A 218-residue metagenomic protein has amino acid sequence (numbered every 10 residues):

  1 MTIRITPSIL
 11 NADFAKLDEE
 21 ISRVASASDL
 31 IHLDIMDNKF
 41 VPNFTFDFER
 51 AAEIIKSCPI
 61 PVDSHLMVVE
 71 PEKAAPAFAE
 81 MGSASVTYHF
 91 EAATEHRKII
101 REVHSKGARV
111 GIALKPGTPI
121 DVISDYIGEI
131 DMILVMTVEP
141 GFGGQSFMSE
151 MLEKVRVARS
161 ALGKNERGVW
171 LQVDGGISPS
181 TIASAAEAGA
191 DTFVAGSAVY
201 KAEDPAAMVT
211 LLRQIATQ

Functional and structural regions predicted by a protein language model:
M1-T87, A92-E95, V110, I123-I130 (+5 more regions): Conserved N-terminal beta1-alpha1 strand-loop-helix module at the mouth
R4, A113, L134-T137, Q172 (+1 more regions): Conserved beta-strand segments that form the floor/walls of ligand-binding pockets within enzyme and binding domains
V41, F142-Q145: A generic structural signal for short coil/turn motifs at secondary-structure boundaries
K98-I99, S105-A108: Short acidic, glycine/proline-enriched helix-loop-strand junctions
R109-A113, G117: Internal catalytic-core helix/loop-beta-alpha segment that presents or stabilizes conserved functional determinants
G117-P119, S178: Short acidic loop-to-helix transition motifs that present clustered carboxylates
E139, S146-T192, A198: Active-site/ligand-binding-proximal alpha/beta "capping" segment
